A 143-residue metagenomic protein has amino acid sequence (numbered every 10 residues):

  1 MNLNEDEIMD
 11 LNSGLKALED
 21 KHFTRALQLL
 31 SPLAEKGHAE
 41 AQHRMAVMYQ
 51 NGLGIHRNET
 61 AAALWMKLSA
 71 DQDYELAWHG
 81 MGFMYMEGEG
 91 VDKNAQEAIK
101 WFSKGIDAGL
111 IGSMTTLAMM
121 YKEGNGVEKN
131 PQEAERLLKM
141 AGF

Functional and structural regions predicted by a protein language model:
E5-D6, K21-H22, E35-H38, N51-L53 (+6 more regions): Short helix-capping/linker turns of helical repeat alpha-solenoids
D6-K36: Alpha-helical segment of the N-proximal tetratricopeptide repeat
D10-L11, K16-A17, R44-N51, I55 (+2 more regions): Hydrophobic face of amphipathic alpha-helices that form TPR/SEL1-like repeat modules and related alpha-solenoid
E19-Q28, H56-W65, D92-W101, E128-K139: Structural signature of tandem alpha-helical TPR/SEL1-like repeats, specifically the intra-repeat loop/turn
P32-L33, K67-S69, K104-G105, A141: Canonical positions in the second alpha-helix
K100, K104-D107, I111, T115 (+2 more regions): TPR/TPR-like (Sel1-like) alpha-helical repeat modules
